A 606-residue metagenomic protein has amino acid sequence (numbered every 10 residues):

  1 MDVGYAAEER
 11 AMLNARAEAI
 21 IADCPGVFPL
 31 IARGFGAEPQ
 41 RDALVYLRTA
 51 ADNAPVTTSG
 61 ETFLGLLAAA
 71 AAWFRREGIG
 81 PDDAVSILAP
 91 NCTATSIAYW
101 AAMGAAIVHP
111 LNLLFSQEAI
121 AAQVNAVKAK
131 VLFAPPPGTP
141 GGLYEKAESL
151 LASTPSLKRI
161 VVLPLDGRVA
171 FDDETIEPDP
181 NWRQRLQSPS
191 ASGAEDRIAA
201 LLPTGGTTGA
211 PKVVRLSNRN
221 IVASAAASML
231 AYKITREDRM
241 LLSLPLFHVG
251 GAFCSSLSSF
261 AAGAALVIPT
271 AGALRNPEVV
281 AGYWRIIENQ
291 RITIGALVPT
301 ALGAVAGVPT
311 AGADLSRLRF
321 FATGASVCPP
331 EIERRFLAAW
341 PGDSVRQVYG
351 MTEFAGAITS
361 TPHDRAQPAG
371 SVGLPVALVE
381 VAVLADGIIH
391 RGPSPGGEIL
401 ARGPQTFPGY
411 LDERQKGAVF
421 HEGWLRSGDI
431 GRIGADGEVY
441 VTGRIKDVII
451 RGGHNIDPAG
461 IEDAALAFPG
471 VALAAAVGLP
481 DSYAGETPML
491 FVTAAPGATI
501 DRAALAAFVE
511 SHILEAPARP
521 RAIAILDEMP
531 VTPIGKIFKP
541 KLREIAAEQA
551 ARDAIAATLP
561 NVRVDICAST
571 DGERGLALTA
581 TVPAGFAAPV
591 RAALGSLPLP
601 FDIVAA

Functional and structural regions predicted by a protein language model:
A22-C24, P39-D42, V162, P178-P203 (+2 more regions): Conserved pre-ATP/AMP-binding loop-to-beta segment of ANL
D23, A43-C92, S96-Y99, S116-A121 (+3 more regions): Conserved AMP-binding/adenylate-forming core of the ANL superfamily
V56-T62, A199-A223: Conserved AMP-binding A3 loop
F63-A70, V214-T235, S243, F253 (+3 more regions): Conserved structural elements of the adenylate-forming
A106-E177, F601-A605: Structural core segment of the AMP-binding/adenylate-forming
F115-A122, L132-A134, G295, G403 (+6 more regions): AMP-binding/adenylate-forming catalytic core of the ANL superfamily
V222-R239, V249-T293: Conserved AMP-binding/adenylation subdomain of ANL enzymes
P269, L297, F321-G324, C328 (+4 more regions): Conserved AMP-binding/adenylate-forming
